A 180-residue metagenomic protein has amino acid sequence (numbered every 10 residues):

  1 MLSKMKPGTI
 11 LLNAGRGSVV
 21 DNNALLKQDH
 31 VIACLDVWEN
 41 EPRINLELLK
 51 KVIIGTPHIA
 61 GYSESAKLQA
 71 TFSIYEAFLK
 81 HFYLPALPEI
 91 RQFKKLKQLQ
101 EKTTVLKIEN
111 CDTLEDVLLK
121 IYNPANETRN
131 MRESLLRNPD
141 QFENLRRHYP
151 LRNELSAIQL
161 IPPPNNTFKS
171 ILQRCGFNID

Functional and structural regions predicted by a protein language model:
G8-I179: Rossmann-like dinucleotide-binding domain for NAD(H)/NADP(H)
